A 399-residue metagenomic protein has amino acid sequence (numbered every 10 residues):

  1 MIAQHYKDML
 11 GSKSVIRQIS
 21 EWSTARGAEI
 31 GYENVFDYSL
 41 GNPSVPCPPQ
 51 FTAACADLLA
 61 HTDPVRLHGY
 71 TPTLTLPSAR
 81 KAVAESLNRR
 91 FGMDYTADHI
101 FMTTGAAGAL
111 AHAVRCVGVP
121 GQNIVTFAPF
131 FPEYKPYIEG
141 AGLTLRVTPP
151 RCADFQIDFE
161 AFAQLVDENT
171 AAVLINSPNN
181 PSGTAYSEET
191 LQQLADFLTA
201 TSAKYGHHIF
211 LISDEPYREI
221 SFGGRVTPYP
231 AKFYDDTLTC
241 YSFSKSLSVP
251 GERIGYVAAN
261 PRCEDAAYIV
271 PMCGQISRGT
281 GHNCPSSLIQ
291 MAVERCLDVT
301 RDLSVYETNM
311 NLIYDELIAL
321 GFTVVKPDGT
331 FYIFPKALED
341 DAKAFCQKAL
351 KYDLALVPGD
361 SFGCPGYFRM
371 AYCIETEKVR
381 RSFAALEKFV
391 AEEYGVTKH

Functional and structural regions predicted by a protein language model:
M1-I16, G27-H61, L74, S78 (+1 more regions): PLP-dependent class I/II
I16, S20-W22: Adenylate-forming
R66-L67: Pre-Walker A segment
